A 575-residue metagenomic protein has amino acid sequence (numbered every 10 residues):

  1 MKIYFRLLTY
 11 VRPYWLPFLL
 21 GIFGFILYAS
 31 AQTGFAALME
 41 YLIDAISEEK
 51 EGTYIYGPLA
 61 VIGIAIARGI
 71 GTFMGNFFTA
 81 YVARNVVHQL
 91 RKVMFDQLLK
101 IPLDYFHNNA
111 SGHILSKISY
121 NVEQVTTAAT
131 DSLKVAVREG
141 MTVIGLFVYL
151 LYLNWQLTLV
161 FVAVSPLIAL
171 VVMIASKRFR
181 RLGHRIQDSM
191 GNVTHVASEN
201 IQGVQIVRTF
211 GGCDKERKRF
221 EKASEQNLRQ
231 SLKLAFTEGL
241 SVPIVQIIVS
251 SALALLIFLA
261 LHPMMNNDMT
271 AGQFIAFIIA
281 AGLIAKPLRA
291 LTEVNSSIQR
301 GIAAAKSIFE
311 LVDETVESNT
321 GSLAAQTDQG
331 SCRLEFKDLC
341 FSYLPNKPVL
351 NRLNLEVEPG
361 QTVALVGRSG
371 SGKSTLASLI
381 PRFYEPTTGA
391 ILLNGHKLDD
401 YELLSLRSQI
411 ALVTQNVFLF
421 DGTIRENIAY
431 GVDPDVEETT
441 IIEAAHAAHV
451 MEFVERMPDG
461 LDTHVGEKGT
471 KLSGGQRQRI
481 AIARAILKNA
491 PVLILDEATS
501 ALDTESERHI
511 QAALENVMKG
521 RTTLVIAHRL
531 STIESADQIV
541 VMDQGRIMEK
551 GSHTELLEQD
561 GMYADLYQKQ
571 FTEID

Functional and structural regions predicted by a protein language model:
K2-I3, V11, T79-A83, Q97-I144 (+1 more regions): Juxtamembrane loop-to-helix connectors within ABC transporter transmembrane domains
P13, P17-L27, V61-I64, D131-R185 (+2 more regions): Transmembrane helices of ABC transporter permease
F18-G71, F78, Y152-Q156, N267-A271: Transmembrane helix-loop-helix hairpins at lipid-water interfaces of multipass membrane proteins, especially the type-1
K50, Y149-A163, F236-K306, V312: Helix-loop-helix
L98, F220, I308, F336-D338: Conserved catalytic Walker-motif region of ABC-type ATPase nucleotide-binding domains
L103-D104, Y120-A129, L133, V137 (+6 more regions): An intracellular "coupling" helix at the cytosolic face of ABC transporter transmembrane type-1 domains
T327-D575: ABC-type nucleotide-binding domain
